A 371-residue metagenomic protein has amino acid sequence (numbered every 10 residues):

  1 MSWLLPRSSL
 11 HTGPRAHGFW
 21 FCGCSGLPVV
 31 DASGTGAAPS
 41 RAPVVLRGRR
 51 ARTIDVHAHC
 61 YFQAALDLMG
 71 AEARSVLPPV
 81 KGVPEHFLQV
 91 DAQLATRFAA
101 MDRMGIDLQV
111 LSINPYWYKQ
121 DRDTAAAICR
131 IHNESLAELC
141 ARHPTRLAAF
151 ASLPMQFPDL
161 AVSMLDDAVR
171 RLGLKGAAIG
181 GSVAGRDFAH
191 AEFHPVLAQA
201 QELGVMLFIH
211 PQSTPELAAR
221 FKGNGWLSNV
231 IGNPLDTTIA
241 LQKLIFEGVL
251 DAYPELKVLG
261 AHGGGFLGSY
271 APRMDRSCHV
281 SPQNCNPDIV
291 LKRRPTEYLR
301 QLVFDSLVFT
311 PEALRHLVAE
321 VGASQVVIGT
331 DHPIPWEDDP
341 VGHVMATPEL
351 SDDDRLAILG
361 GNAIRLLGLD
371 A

Functional and structural regions predicted by a protein language model:
M1-A371: Helix-coil boundary/capping segments in enzymes
